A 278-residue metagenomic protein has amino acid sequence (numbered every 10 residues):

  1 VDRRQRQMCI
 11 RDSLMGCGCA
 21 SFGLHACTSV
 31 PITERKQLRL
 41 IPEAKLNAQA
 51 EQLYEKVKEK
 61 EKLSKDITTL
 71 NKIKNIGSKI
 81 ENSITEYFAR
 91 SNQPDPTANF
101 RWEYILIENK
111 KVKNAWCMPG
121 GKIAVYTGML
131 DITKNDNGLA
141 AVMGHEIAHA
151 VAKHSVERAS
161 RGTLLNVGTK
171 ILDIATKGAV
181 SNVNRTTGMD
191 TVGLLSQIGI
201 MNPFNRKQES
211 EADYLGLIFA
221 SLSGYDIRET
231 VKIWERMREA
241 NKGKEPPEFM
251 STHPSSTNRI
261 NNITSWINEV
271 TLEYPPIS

Functional and structural regions predicted by a protein language model:
V1-D12: Single conserved hydrophobic/aromatic residue that forms the stacking wall/gate of nucleotide- or nucleobase-binding
L14-S278: A Zn2+-metalloprotease active-site environment signal
